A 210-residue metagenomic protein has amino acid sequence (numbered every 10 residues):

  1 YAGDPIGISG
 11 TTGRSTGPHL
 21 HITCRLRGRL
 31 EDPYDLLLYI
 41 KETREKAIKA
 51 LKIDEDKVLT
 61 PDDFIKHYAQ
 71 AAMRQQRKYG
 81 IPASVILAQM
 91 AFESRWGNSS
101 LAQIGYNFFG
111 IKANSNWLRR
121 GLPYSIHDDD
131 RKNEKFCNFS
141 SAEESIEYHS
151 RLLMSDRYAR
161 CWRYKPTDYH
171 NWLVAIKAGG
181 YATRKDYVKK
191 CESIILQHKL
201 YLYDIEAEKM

Functional and structural regions predicted by a protein language model:
Y1-K49: Conserved, short, structured surface segments that act as functional micro-motifs
E42-M210: Catalytic cores of secreted/periplasmic lytic hydrolases that degrade extracellular macromolecules
